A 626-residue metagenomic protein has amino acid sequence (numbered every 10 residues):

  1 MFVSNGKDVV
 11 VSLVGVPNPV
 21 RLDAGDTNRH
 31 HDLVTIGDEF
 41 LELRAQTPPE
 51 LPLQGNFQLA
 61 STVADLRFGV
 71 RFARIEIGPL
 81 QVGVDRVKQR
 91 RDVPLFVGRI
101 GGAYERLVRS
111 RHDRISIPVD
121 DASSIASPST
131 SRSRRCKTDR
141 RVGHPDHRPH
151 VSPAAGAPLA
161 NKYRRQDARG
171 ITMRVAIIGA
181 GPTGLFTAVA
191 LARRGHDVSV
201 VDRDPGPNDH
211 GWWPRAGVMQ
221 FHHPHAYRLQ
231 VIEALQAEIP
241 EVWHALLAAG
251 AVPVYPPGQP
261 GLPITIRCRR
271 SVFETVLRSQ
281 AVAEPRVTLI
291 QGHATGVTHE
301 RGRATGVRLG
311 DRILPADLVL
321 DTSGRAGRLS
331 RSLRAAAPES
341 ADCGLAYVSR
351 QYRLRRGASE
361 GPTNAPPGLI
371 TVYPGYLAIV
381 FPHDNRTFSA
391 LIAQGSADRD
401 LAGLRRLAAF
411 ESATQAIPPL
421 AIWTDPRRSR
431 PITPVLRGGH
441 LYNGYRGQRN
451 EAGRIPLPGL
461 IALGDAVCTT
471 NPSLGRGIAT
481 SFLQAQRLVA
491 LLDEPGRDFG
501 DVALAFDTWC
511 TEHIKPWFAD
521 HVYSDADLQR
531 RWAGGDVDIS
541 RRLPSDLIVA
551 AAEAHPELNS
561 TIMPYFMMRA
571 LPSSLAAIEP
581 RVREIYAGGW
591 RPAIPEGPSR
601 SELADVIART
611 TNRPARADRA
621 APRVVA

Functional and structural regions predicted by a protein language model:
L51-L53, F57-H147: Polybasic, low-complexity intrinsically disordered segments
R174-V200: N-terminal Rossmann-like FAD-binding beta1-loop-alpha1 element of flavoenzymes
A192-G217: Glycine-rich FAD pyrophosphate-binding loop
G211-P256: N-terminal FAD cofactor-binding segment of flavoenzymes
C268-A294: Helical element adjacent to the flavin cofactor pocket in flavoenzyme catalytic cores
E284-A413: Predominantly flavin-linked oxidoreductase catalytic cores and closely associated redox partners
D400-E512, P516-W517: FAD/FMN-dependent oxidoreductases across multiple families
V489-A626: C-terminal helical "tail/cap" subdomain of flavin- and related membrane-associated enzymes
